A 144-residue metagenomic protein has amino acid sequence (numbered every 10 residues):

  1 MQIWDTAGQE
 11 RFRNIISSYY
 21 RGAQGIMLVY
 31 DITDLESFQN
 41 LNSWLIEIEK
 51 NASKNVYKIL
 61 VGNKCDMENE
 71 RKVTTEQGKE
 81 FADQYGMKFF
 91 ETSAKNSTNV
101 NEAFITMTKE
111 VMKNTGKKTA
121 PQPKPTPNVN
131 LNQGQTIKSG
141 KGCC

Functional and structural regions predicted by a protein language model:
M1-I16, R21: Switch I (G2) and immediately adjacent beta-strands of P-loop GTPase domains
M1-W4, Y30, W44: WD40-repeat beta-propellers
Q2, Q24-G25, Y57, K88: Structural signature of beta-strand start/N-cap positions in the alpha/beta core of ABC transporter nucleotide-binding
T6-Q9, D34-L35, S97: The beta1-alpha1 cofactor-binding region of Rossmann-like NAD(H)/NADP(H)-dependent oxidoreductases
E10, T33, S43-I46, K50 (+1 more regions): P-loop NTPase "switch/coupling" elements that transmit nucleotide state to mechanical/effector output
R21-G22, Q84: Alpha-helix C-terminal capping/helix-to-coil transition sites in glycosyltransferase folds
A23-N42, A52-V56, C65-K72, K95: Conserved Switch II/interswitch segment of TRAFAC-class P-loop GTPases
K54-C144: Conserved P-loop small GTPase signature centered on TRAFAC-class small GTPases
